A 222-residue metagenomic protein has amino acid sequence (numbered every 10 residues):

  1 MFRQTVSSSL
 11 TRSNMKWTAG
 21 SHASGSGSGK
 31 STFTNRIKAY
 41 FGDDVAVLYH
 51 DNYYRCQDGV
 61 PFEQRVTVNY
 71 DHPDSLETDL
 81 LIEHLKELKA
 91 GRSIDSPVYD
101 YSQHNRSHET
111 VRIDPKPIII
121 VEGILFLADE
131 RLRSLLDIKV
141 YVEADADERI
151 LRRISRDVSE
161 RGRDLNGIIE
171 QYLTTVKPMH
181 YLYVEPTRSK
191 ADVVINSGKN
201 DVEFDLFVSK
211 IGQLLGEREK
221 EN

Functional and structural regions predicted by a protein language model:
F2-V6, L10-R12, D114-P115, S155 (+1 more regions): NTP-dependent small-molecule kinase module
G25: P-loop (Walker A) phosphate-binding loop of NTP-binding proteins
K30: Conserved lysine of the Walker
F33: Hydrophobic positions on the alpha1 helix immediately C-terminal to the Walker A/P-loop
D43-G59: Short beta-strand-centered segment that lines the nucleotide-binding/catalytic pocket of NTP-utilizing
V60-Q103: Conserved nucleotide-sensing/catalytic segment adjacent to the nucleotide-binding pocket in NTP-handling enzymes
S107-R161: ATP-dependent NMP and nucleoside kinases share a basic, alpha-helical "lid"
